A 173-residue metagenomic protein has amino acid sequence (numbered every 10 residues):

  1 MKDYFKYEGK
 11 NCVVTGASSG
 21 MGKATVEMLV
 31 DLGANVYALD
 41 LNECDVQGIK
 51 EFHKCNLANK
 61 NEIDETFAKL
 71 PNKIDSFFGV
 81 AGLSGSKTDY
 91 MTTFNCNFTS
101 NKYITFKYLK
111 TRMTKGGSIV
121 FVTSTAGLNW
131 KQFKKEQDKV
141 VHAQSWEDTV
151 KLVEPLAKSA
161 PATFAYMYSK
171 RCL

Functional and structural regions predicted by a protein language model:
M1-V13: Flexible N-terminal pre-Rossmann segment of NAD(P)-dependent oxidoreductases
N11, S18-S19: Conserved glycine-rich cofactor-binding loop
S18, T25-E27: N-terminal Rossmann NAD(P)H-binding glycine-rich loop of SDR-like oxidoreductase domains
L32-V46: Conserved glycine-rich Rossmann-like NAD(P)H-binding loop of the short-chain dehydrogenase/reductase
G48-N61: Rossmann-fold cofactor-recognition segment
L83-K87, K115-L173: Catalytic loop of short-chain dehydrogenase/reductase
T93-F94: A hydrophobic alpha-helix adjacent to the NAD(P)-binding/active-site core of NAD(P)-dependent oxidoreductases, strongly
